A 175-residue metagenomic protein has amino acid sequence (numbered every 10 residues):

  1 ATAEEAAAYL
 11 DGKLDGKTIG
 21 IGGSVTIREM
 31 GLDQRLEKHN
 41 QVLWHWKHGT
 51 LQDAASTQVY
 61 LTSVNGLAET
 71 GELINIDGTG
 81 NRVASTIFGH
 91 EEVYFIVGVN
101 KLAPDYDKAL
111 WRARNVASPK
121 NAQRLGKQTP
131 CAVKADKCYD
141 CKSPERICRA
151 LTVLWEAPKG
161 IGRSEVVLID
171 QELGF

Functional and structural regions predicted by a protein language model:
A1-L61: N-terminal active-site beta-alpha-beta segment that forms phosphate/nucleotide-binding and substrate-recognition loops
A55-F175: Conserved phosphate- and dinucleotide-binding cores of soluble alpha/beta proteins, encompassing both enzyme active
